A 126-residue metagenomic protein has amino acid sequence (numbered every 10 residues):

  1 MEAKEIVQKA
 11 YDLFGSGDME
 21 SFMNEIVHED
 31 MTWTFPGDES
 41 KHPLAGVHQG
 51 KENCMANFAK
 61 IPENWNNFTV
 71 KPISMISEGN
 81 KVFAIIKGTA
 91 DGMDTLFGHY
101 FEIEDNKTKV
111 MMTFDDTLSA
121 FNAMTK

Functional and structural regions predicted by a protein language model:
M1-K126: C-terminal and inter-domain tail/linker signature
